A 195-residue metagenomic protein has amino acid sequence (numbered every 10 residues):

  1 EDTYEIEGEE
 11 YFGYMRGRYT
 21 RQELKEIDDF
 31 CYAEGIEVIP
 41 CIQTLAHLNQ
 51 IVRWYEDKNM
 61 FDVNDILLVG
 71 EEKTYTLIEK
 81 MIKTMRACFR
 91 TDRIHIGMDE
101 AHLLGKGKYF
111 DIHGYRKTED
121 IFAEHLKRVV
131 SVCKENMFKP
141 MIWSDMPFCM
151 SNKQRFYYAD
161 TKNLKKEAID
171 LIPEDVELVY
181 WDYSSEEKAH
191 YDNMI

Functional and structural regions predicted by a protein language model:
E1-M141: Feature activates predominantly on carbohydrate-active enzymes
C88-R90, L103-I195: Catalytic-core regions of glycoside hydrolase
